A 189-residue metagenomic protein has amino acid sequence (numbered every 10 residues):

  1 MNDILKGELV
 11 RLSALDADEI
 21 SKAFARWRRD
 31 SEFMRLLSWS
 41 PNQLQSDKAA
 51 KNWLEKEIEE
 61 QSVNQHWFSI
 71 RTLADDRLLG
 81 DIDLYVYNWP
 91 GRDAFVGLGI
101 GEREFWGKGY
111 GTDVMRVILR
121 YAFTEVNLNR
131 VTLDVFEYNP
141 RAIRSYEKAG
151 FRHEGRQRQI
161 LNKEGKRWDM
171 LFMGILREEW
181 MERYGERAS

Functional and structural regions predicted by a protein language model:
M1-E104, R167-W168, I175-S189: GNAT-family acyltransferases
R11, F95, D113, R130 (+2 more regions): Amphipathic alpha-helical recognition patches that constitute DNA-binding helices
G101, G107-Y121, I143-K148: Conserved acetyl-CoA-binding loop-helix of GNAT-fold acetyltransferases
G111, M115, Y138-A142, Q159-E164: Short glycine/proline-centered loop/turn elements that form peptide/ligand docking sites
T124-D134: Conserved GNAT acetyl-CoA-binding A-motif
T132-V135, R152-D169: Conserved catalytic-core motifs of GNAT/GCN5-like acyltransferases
Y146, F151, M173: Conserved active-site tyrosine of GNAT-family acetyltransferases
